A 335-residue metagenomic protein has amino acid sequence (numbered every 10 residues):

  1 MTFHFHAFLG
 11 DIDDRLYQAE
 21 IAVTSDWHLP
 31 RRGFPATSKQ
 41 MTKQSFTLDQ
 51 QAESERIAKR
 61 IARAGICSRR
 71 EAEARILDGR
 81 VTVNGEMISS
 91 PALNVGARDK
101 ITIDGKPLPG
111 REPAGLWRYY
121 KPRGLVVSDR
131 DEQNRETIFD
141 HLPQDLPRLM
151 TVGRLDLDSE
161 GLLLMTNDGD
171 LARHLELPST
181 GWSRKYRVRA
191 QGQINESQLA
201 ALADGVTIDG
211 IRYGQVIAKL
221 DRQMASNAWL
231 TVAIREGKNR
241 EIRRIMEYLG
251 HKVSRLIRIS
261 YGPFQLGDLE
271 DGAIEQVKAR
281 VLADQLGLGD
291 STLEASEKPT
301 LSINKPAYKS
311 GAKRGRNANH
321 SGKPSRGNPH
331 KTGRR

Functional and structural regions predicted by a protein language model:
F5-A7, D14: Short hydrophobic alpha-helical segments enriched in small aliphatic residues
T37-R335: Basic, flexible Lys/Arg- and Gly-enriched helix-loop patches that mediate nucleic-acid binding at interfaces with rRNA
